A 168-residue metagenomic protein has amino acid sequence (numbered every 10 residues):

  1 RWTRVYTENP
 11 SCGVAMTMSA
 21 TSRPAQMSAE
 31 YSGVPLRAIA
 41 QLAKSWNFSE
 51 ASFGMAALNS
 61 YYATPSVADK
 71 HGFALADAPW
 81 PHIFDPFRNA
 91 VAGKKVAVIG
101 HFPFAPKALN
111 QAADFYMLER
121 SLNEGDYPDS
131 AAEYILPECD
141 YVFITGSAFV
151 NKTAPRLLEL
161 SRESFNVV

Functional and structural regions predicted by a protein language model:
R1-G100: Electropositive, gly/pro-rich neighborhoods at or near active sites that engage anionic ligands
F53, N59-A63, K95-Y134: Conserved mixed alpha/beta catalytic, RNA-binding, or beta-rich assembly cores of soluble enzyme, regulatory
A97, Y141-T145: Structural motif
K107-A108, T153-L160: A short acidic, amphipathic alpha-helical/loop segment
A113, S161-V167: A short helix->loop->beta-strand "cap" motif at the edges of active sites that frequently abuts
P137-E138: Alpha-helix C-terminal capping/helix-to-coil transition sites in glycosyltransferase folds
I144-K152: Cofactor-cradling patches in redox/metallo enzymes
